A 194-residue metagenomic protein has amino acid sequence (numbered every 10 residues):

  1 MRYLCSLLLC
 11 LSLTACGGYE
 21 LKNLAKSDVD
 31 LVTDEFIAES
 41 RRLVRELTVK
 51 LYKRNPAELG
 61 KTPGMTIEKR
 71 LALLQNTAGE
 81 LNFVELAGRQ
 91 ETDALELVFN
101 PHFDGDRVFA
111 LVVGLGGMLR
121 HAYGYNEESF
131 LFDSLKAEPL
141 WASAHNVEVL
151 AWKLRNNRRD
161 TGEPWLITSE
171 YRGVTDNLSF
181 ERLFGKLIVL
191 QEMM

Functional and structural regions predicted by a protein language model:
M1-L7: Sec-dependent signal peptide recognition, specifically the positively charged N-region followed immediately by
S12-A15: C-terminal motif of bacterial Sec signal peptides marking the signal peptidase cleavage site
G17-A110: N-terminal Sec/ER secretory leader and immediately downstream segment of secreted/extracellular precursors
T92-M194: Mature extracytoplasmic/lumenal regions of exported proteins
